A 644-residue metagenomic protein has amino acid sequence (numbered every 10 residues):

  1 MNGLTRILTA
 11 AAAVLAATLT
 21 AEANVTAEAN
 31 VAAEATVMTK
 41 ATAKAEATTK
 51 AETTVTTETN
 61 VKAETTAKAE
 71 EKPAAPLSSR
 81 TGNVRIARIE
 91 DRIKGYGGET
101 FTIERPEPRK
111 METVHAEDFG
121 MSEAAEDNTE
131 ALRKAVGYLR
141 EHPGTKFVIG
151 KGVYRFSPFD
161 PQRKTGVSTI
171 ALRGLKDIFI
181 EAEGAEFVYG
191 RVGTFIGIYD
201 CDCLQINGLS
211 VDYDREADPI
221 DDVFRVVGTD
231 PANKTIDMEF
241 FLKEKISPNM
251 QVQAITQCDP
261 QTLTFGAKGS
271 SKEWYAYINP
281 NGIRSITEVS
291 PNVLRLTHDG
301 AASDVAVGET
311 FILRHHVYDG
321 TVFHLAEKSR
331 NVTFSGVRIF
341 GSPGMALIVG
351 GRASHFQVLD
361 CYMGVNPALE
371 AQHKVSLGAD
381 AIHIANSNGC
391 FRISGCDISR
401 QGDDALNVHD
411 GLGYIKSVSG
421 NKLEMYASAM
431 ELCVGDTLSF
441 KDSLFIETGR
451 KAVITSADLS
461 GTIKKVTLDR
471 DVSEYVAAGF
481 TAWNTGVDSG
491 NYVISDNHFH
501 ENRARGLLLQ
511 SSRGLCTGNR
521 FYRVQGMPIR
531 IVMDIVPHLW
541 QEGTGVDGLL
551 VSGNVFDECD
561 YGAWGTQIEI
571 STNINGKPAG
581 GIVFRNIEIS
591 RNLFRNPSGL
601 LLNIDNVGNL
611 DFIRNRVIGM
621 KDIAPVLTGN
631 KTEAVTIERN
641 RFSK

Functional and structural regions predicted by a protein language model:
M1-L8: Bacterial N-terminal signal peptides that target proteins for export
T5, A23, K62, T66-K176 (+7 more regions): Extracellular "leader-to-stem" segments immediately downstream of a signal peptide or signal-anchor in secreted/lumenal
T20-E22, T26-E28, A32-E34, M38-K40 (+6 more regions): Intrinsically disordered, low-complexity segments used as extracellular stalks/linkers and nuclear/regulatory IDRs
R109, V114, F147, Y154 (+27 more regions): Solenoid scaffold repeats with emphasis on beta-solenoid/beta-helix
T169, T194-G197, D218, V322-H324 (+10 more regions): Structural detector of coil-to-beta-strand junctions
F187-Y189, Y213, D218, G341 (+17 more regions): Residues in short coils/turns that link rungs of repeat/solenoid architectures in beta-rich domains
R352-N388, V418-S419, E424-E431, R520-C559 (+1 more regions): Long amphipathic alpha-helical scaffold regions
